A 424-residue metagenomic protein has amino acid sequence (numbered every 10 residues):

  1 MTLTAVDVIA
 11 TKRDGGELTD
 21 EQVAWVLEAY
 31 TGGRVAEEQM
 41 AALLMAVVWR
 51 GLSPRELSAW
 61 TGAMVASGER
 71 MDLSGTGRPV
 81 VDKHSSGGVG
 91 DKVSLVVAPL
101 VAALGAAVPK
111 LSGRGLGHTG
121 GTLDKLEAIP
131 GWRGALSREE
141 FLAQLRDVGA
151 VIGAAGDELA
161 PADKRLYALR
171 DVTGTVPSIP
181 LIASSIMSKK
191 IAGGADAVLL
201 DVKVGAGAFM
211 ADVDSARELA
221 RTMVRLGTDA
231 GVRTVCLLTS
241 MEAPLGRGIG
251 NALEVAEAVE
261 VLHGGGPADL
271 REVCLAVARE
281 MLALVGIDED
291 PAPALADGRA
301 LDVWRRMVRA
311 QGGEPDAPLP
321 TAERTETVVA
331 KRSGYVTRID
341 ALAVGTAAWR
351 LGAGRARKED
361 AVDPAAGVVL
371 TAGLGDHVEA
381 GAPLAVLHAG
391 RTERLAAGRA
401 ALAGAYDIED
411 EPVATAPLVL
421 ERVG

Functional and structural regions predicted by a protein language model:
M1-G90, R306-M307, V419, G424: Acidic, glycine/proline-rich low-complexity segments that act as flexible tails and inter-domain linkers
D7, K12, E17-T19, Y30 (+4 more regions): Well-ordered secondary-structure scaffolds
L44-V48, K125, D163-V172, D201-M210 (+1 more regions): Active-site-proximal beta-alpha loop/turn segments in soluble metabolic enzymes
W49, L95-P109, K189-G194, D229-A230 (+1 more regions): Alpha-helix C-terminal capping segments
P79-A102, A106-H118: Glycine/serine-rich anion-binding loops at beta->alpha junctions that coordinate negatively charged ligand groups
L111, L145, G153-A155, I186 (+2 more regions): Short beta-strand segments
K125-V151, R221-G227, G231: A glycine-rich helix N-cap at a beta->alpha junction
R146-A195: Phosphate/diphosphate-binding glycine-rich loops and adjacent basic-rich segments that engage nucleotide
